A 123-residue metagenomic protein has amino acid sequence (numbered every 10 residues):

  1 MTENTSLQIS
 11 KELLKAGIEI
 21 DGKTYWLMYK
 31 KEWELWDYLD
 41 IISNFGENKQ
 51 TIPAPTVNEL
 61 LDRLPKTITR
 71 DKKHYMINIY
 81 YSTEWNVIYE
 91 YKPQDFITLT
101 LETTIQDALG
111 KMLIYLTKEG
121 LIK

Functional and structural regions predicted by a protein language model:
M1-K123: Glycine-rich anion-binding surface patch
